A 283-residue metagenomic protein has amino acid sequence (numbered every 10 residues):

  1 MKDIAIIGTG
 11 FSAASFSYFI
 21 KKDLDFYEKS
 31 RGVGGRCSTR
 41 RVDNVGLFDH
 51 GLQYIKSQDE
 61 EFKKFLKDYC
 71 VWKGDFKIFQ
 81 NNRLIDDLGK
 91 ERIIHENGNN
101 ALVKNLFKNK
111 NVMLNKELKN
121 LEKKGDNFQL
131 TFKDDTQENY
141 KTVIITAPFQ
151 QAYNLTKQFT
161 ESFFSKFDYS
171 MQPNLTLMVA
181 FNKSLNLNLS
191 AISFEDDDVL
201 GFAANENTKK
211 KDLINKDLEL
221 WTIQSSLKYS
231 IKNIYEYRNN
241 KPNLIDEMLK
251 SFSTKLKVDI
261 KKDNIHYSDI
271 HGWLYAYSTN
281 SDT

Functional and structural regions predicted by a protein language model:
K2, K133-T142: Core beta-strand elements of the Rossmann-like FAD/NAD(P) dinucleotide-binding domain in flavoenzyme oxidoreductases
A5-F11, Y18-D43: Glycine-rich FAD pyrophosphate-binding loop
F19, S38-F79: N-terminal FAD cofactor-binding segment of flavoenzymes
G32, L218-T283: Conserved flavin/dinucleotide-binding core of flavoenzymes
G34, K141-S190, I260: Central helical "cap/lid" subdomain
Y54-E60, L84-N105, E236-L244: Short beta-strand to alpha-helix junction loop
L114-Q129: A conserved short coil-to-beta-strand element within the FAD-binding core of flavoproteins
D198-V199, A204-T208, I214-L227: A conserved mid-domain beta-alpha-beta active-site/ligand-binding segment of alpha/beta enzyme cores
